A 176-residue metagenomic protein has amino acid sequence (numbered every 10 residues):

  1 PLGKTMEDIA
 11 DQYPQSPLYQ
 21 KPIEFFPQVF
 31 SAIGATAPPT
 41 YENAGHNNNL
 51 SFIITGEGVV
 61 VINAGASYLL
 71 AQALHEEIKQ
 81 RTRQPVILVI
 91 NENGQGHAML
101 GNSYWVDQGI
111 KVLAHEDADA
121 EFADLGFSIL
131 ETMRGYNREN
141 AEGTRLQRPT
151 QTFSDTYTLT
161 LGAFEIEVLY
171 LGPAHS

Functional and structural regions predicted by a protein language model:
L2-Y19: N-terminal pre-domain segments of enzymes
G3-K4, V29-A37, N137-A141, G162-V168: Short Pro/Gly-enriched beta-strand edge/turn motifs at strand-loop
K21-F25, I53, Y157-L161: Short acidic-hydrophobic surface loop/beta-edge motif
P27, E57-G58, Q84-I87, Q108-K111 (+1 more regions): Loop/turn elements at helix/coil->beta-strand transitions in domains of secreted/extracellular proteins
P27-E77: Conserved beta-strand hairpin/beta-sheet module of binuclear metal-dependent hydrolase folds, prominently
G34-T36, A64-Y68, N93-G96, E116-A118 (+2 more regions): A mature extracytoplasmic/lumenal domain signature
E76-Q151, T158: Active-site HxH/HxHxD metal-binding segment of metal-dependent hydrolases
T152-S176: Core dinuclear metal-dependent hydrolase active-site scaffold
